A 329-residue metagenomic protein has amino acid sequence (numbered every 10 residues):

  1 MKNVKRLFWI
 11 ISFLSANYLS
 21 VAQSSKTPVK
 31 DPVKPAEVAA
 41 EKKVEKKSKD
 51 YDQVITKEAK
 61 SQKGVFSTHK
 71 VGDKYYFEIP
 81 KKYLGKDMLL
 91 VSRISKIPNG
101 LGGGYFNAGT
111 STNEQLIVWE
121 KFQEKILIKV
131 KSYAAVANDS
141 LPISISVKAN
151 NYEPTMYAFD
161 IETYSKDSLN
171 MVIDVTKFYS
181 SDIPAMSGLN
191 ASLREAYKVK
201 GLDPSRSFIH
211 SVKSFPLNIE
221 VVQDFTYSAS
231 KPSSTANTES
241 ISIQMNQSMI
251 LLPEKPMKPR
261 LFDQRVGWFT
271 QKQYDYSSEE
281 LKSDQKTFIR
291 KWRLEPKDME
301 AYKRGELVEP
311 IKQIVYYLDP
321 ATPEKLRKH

Functional and structural regions predicted by a protein language model:
M1-T27: Bacterial Sec-dependent N-terminal signal peptides
S25-P323, K328-H329: Auxiliary tRNA-acceptor-end handling modules of aminoacyl-tRNA synthetases
